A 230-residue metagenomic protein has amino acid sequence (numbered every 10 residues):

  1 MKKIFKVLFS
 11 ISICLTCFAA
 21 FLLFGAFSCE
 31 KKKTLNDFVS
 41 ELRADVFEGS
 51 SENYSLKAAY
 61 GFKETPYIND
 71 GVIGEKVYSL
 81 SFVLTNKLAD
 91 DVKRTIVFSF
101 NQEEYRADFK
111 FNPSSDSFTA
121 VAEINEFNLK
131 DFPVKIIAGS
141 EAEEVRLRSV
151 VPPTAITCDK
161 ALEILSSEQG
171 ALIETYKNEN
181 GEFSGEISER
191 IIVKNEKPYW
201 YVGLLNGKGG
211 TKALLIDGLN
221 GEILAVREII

Functional and structural regions predicted by a protein language model:
K2-I230: Long, terminal "pre-/pro-" and other extracytoplasmic accessory regions that lie outside the mature folded/catalytic
